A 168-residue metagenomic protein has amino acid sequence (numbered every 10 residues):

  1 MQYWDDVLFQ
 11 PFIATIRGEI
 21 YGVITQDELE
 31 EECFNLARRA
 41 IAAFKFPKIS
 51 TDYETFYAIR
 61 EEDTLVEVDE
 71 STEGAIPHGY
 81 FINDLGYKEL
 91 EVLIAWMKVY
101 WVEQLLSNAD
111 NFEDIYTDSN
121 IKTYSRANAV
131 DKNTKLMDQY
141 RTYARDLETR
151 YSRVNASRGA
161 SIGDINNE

Functional and structural regions predicted by a protein language model:
M1-L85, D146-E168: Conserved short "hinge" loops at termini or chain/domain junctions
I49, Y53, V102-D114: Short, solvent-exposed secondary-structure capping/transition elements
T64-E70, L90, D110-D114, K132: Interface-prone segments of viral and bacterial extracellular assemblies
Y87-L106: Elongated alpha-helical scaffolds
S119-V130: Eukaryote-specific, cytoplasm-facing alpha-helical/coiled-coil scaffolding segments in long proteins
K132-D146, Y151: Glycine-rich, aromatic-bearing surface loops/beta-hairpins
